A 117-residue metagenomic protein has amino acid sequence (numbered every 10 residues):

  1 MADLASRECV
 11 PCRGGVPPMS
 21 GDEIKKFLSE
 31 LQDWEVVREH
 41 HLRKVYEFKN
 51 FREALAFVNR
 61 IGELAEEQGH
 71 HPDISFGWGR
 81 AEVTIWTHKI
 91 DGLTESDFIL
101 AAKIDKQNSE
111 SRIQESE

Functional and structural regions predicted by a protein language model:
L4-K49: N-terminal first-folded block
C12, A54, D97: Residue-level signal for inorganic ion chemistry
N50-N59: Short amphipathic alpha-helices within nucleic acid-binding modules
N59-R60, A102: Solvent-exposed alpha-helix faces
R60-H88: Mid-chain, well-packed structural core segment of small domains
T84-Q107: C-terminal structural segments of small proteins and small subunits
N108-E117: Short, basic, low-complexity termini and linkers enriched in Ser/Thr/Gly/Pro that act as targeting/leader peptides
